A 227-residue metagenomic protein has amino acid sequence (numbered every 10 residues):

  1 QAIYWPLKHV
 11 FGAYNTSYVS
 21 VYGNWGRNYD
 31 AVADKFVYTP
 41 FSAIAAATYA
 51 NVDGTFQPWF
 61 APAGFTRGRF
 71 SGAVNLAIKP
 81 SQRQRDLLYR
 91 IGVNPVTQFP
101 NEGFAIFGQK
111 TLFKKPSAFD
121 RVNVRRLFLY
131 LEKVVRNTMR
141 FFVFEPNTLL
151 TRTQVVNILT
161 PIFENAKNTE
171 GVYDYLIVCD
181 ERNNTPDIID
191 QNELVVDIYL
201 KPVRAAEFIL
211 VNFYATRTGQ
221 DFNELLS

Functional and structural regions predicted by a protein language model:
Q1-S227: Structured, hydrophobic secondary-structure cores that serve as assembly/anchoring elements
